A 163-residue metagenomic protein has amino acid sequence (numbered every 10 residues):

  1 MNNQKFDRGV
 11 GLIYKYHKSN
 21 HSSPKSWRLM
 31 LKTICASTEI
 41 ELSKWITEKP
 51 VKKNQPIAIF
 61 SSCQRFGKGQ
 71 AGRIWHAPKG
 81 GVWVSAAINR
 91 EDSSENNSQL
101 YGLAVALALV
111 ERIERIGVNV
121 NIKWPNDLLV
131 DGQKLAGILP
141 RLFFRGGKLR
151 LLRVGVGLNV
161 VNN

Functional and structural regions predicted by a protein language model:
M1-E111, R115: N-terminal lobe of the biotin/lipoate ligase/transferase fold
R28-L29, P56-A58, V82, N121 (+2 more regions): Structural motif
A36, R65, V130, L158-V160: Short, glycine/acidic-enriched loop or turn micro-motifs at the edges of active sites
C63-K68, H76, L128, Q133 (+1 more regions): Short glycine- and Lys/Arg-enriched binding-loop motifs that mark or flank ligand-binding interfaces
Q70-W75, P140, L158-V160: Short, flexible micro-motifs
A87-E91, R141, N159-V161: Solvent-exposed residues in well-ordered beta-strands and their adjoining turns, especially edge/terminal strands
V105-G147, G157: Acidic (Asp/Glu) carboxylate-rich active-site/surface patches
G147-N163: Short, acidic (Asp/Glu-rich) active-site segment that either coordinates a divalent metal cofactor
